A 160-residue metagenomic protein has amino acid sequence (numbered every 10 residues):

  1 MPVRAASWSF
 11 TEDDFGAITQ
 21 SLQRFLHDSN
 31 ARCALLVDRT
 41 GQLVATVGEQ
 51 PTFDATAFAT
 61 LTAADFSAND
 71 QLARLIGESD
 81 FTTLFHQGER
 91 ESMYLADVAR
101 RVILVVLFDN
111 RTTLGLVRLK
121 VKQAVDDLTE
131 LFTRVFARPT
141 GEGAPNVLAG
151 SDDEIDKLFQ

Functional and structural regions predicted by a protein language model:
P2-C33, T40-Q160: Acidic, low-complexity cytosolic segments
